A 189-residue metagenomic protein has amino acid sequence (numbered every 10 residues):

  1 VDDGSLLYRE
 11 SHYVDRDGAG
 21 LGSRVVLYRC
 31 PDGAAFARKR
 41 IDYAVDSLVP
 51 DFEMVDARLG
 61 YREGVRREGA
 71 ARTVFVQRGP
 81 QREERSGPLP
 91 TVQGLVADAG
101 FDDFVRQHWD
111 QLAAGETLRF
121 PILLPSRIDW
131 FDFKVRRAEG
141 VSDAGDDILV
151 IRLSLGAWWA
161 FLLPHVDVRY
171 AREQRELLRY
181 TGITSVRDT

Functional and structural regions predicted by a protein language model:
V1-L48, F52-G69, F120-T189: Acidic, serine/threonine-rich low-complexity disordered tracts
S47-M54, R66-P90: A broadly tuned preference for mixed-charge, low-complexity surface segments
F75-D147, R152: Solvent-exposed helix/loop surface patches that form functional interfaces
